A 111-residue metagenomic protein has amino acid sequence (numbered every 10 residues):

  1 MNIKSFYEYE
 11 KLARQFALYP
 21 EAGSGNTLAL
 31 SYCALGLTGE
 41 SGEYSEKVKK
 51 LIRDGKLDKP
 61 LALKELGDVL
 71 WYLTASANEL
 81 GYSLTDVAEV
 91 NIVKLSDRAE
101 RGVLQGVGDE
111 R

Functional and structural regions predicted by a protein language model:
M1-R111: Flexible "arm" and connector segments at domain edges
